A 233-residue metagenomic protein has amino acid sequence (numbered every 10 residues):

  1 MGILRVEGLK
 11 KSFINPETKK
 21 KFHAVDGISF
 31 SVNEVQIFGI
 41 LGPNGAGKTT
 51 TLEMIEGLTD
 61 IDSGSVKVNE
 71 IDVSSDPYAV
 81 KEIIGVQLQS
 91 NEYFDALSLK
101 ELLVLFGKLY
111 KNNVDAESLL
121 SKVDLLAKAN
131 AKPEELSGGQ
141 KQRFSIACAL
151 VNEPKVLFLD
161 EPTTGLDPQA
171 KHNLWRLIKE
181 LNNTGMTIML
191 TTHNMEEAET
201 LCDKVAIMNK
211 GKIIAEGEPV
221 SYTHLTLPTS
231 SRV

Functional and structural regions predicted by a protein language model:
G64-S75, A79-V80: Conserved ABC transporter NBD signature motif
V104, K108, N113-K128: Conserved ABC ATPase "signature" region
K132-L136: Conserved ABC ATPase signature
L157-D160: Catalytic Walker B motif of ABC-type/P-loop ATPase nucleotide-binding domains
E216-G217: ABC ATPase "signature
T223-T229: Conserved small/polar residues in nucleotide/adenosyl-binding loops
